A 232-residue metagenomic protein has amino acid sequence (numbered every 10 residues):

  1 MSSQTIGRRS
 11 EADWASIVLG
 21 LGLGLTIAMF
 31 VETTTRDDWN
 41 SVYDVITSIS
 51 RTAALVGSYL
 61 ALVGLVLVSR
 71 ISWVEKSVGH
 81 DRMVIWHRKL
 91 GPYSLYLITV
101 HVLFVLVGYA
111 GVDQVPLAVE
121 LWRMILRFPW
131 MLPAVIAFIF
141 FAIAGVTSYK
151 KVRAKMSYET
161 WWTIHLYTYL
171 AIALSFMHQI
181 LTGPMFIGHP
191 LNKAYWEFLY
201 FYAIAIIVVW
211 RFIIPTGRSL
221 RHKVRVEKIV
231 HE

Functional and structural regions predicted by a protein language model:
M1-E232: FNR-like FAD-binding dehydrogenase module
